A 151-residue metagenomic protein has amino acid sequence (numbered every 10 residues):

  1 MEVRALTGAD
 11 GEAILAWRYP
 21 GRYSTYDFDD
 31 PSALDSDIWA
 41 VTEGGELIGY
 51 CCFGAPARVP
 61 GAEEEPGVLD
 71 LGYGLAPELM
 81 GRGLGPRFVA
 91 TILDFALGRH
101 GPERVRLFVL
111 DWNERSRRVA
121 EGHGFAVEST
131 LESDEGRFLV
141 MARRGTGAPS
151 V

Functional and structural regions predicted by a protein language model:
M1, A148-V151: Actinobacteria-biased recognition of intrinsically disordered, low-complexity terminal regions
G8-E12, A16-M80, F95, R99 (+2 more regions): Acetyl-CoA-dependent GNAT
R58, F108, G124-V140: Conserved catalytic-core motifs of GNAT/GCN5-like acyltransferases
D70, R104, R115: Amphipathic alpha-helical recognition patches that constitute DNA-binding helices
L79, G83-I92: Conserved acetyl-CoA pyrophosphate-binding loop and the N-cap/start of the following alpha-helix in GNAT-like
P86, D111-S129: Conserved active-site alpha-helix within GNAT-family acetyltransferase domains
R99-F108: Conserved GNAT acetyl-CoA-binding A-motif
